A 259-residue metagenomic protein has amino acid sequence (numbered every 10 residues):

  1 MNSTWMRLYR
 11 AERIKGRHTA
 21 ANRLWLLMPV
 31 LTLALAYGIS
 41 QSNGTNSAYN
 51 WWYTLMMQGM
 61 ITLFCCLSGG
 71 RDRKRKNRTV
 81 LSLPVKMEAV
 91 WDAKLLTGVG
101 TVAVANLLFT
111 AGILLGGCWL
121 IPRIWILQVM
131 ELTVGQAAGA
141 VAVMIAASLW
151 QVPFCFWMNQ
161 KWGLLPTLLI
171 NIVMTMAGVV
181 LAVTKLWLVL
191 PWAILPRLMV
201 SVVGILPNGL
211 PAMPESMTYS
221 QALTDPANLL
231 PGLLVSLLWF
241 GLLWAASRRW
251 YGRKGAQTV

Functional and structural regions predicted by a protein language model:
M1-L26, A256-Q257: Aromatic- and glycine-rich beta-strand/loop motifs that create alpha-glucan
N2-R10, D92-L96, V134: Alpha-helical membrane-protein architecture signal
L26-P29, K94-L95, N171-I172: Residue-level recognition of transmembrane alpha-helices in multi-pass small-molecule transporters/permeases
P29-L67, L96-L164, T218-L229: Secretory targeting signals
N43, L168, V173-T258: Terminal transmembrane helical anchor/hairpin motif
C66-A103: Helix-loop-helix units of permease transmembrane domains in multi-pass membrane transporters, especially ABC
